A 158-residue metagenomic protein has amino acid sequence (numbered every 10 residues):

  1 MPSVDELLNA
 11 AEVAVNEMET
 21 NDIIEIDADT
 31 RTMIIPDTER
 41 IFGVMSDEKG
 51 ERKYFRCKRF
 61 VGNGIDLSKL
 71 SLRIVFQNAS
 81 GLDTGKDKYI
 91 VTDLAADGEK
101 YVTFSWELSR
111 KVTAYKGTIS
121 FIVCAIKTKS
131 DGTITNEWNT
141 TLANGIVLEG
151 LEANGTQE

Functional and structural regions predicted by a protein language model:
M1-G155: N-terminal assembly/attachment segments of tailed bacteriophage virion structural proteins
